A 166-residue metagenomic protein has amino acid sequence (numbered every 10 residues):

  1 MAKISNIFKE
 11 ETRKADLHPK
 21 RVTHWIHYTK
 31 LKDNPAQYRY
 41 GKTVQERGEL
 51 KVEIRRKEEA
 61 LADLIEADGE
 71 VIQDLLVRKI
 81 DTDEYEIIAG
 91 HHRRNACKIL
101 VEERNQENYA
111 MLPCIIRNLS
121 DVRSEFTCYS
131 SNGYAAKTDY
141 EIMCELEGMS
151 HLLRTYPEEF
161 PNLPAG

Functional and structural regions predicted by a protein language model:
M1-P113: Short, charged/polar connector segments at secondary-structure boundaries
N95-G166: Amphipathic, charge-rich alpha-helical segments that serve as recognition/docking helices
